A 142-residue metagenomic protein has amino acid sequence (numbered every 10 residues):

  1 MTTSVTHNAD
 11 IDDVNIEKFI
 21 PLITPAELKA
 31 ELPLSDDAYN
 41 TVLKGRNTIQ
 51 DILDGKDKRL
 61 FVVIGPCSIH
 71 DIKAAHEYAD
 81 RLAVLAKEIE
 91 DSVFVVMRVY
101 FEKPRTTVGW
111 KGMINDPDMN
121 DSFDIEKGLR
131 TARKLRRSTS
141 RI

Functional and structural regions predicted by a protein language model:
M1-I16: Basic/polar N-terminal segments that are highly enriched at the extreme N-terminus, encompassing both cleavable
D12-K56: N- or domain-start disorder-to-order transition segments that initiate the globular core
I20, L34-T41, H70, A74 (+1 more regions): Catalytic cores of large soluble enzymes that bind and process phosphate-bearing ligands
T41-R59, H70, A74-E88: Generic N-terminal targeting/processing segments that precede catalytic cores or assembly contacts
G65: Conserved, mostly hydrophobic/aromatic
D80-I142: A generic, well-ordered mixed alpha/beta core segment in the N-terminal half of proteins
